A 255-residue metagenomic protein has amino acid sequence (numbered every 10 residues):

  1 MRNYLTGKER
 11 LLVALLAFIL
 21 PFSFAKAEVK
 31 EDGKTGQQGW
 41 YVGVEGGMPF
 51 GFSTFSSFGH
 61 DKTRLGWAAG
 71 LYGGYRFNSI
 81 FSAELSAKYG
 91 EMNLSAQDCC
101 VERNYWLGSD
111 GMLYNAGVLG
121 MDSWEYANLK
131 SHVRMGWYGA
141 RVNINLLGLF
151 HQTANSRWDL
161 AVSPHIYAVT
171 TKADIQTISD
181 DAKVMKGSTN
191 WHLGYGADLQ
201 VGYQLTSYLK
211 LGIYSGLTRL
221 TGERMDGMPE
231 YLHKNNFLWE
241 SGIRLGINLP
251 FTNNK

Functional and structural regions predicted by a protein language model:
M1-D32, G36, V142: Bacterial Sec-dependent N-terminal signal peptides
A14, F24-G43, H151-L160, P250-K255: Outer-membrane beta-barrel biogenesis signature
K26-G74, T171-A173: Short glycine/proline- and aromatic-enriched beta-strand/turn motifs that initiate or cap beta-hairpins
E28-V29, F77-I178, L249: Gram-negative (and chloroplast) outer-membrane scaffold detector with strong preference for beta-barrel transmembrane
K34-V42, S79-F81, G136-Y138, A154-V162 (+2 more regions): Outer-envelope beta-barrel architecture signal
Q38, T63-A69, H132-Y138, S156-W158 (+2 more regions): Residues that define the transmembrane beta-barrel architecture of outer-membrane proteins
V44-M48, L71-Y75, A140-L146, P164-A168 (+3 more regions): Residues on the lipid-exposed face of transmembrane beta-strands in outer-membrane beta-barrel proteins
T54-G59, W124-S131, D180-G187, M225-H233: Extracellular loop and loop/strand-boundary signature of outer-membrane beta-barrel proteins
